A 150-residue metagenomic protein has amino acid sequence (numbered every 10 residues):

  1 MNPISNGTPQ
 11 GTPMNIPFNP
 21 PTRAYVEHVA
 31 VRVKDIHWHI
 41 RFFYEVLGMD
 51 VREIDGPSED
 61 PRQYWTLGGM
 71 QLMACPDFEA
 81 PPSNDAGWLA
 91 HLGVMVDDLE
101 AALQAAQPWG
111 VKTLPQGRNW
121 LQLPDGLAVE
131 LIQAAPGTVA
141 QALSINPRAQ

Functional and structural regions predicted by a protein language model:
N2-T22, R52-I54, L103-Q150: Vicinal oxygen chelate
I4, T8, E45, E53 (+4 more regions): Generic detector of intrinsically disordered, low-complexity, polar/charged segments
T12-I16, Y25, C75-E79: N-proximal short alpha-helices
T12-P13, V31, F42, V94: Intrinsic structural disorder/low-complexity segments
P20-A24, A30-L72, A101, Q122: Core segments of cupin and vicinal oxygen chelate
Y25-K34, Q63-T66, P81-Q107, R118-L123 (+1 more regions): Vicinal oxygen chelate
D50-A86, L121-P124, A128-A140: Conserved short beta-strand elements that form part of the metal-binding/catalytic scaffold of enzyme active sites
